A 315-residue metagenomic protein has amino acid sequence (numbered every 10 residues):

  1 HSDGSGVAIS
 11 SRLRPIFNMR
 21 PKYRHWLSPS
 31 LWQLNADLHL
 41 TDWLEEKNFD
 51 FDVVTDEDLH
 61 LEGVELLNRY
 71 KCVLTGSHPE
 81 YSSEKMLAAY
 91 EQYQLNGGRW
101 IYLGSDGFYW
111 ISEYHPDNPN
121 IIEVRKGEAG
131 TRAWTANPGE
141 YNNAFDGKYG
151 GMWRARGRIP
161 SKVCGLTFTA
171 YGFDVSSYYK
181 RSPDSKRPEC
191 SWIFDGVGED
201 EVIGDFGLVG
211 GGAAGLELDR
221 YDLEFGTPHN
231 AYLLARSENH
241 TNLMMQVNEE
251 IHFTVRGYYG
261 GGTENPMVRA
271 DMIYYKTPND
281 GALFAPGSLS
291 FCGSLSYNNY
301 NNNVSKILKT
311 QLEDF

Functional and structural regions predicted by a protein language model:
H1-L67, K309: Aromatic-Pro/Gly-enriched surface loop or interdomain linker that acts as a lid/target-recognition segment
Y23-Q33, K71-Y81, L295-N298: The substrate-binding groove and active-site-proximal loops of carbohydrate-active enzymes, especially glycoside
A36, E65, E80-M86, P266 (+1 more regions): Short, glycine/acidic-rich beta->alpha junctions
E46-D52, N68-C72, L95-W100, P228-N230 (+1 more regions): Loop/turn elements at helix/coil->beta-strand transitions in domains of secreted/extracellular proteins
V54, T75-G76, L103-G104, R236 (+1 more regions): Generic beta-strand/beta-sheet core signal
D58-L61, H78-S82, D106-W110, P116 (+3 more regions): Solvent-exposed loop/turn segments at secondary-structure junctions within structured extracellular/periplasmic domains
L67-H115, Q311-D314: Short alpha-beta junction capping motif
N118-K306, T310, D314: Glycine-rich, aromatic-lined ligand/substrate-binding cores of catalytic and carbohydrate-binding domains
